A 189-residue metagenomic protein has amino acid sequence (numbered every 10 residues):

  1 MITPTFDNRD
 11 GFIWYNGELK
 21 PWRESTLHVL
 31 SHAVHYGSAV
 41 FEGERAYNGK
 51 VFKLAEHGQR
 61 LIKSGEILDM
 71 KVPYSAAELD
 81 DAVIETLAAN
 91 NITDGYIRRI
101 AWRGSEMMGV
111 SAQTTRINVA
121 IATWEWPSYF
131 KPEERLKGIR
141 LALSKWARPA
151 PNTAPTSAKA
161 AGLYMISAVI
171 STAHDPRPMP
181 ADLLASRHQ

Functional and structural regions predicted by a protein language model:
M1-A181: Conserved alpha/beta cores of soluble small-molecule-handling proteins
P180-Q189: Glycine- and Gly-Pro-enriched alpha-helical subdomains that act as flexible, kink-prone "lid/hinge" or packing modules
